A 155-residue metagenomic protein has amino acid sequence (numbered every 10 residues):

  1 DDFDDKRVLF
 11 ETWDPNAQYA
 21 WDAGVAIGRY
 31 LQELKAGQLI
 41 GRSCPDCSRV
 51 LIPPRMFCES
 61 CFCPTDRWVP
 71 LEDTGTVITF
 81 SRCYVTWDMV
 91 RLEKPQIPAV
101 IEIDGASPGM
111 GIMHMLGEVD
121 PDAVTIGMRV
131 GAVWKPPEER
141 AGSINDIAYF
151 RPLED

Functional and structural regions predicted by a protein language model:
D1-I40, I147-Y149: A broadly conserved sequence feature marking short terminus-proximal activation segments in nucleic acid-centric
G37-I40, P54, L71-D73: Short metal-coordination and nucleic-acid-contact micro-motifs, chiefly zinc-binding Cys/His arrays
S43-D46, F57-C63: Short, cysteine/histidine-rich loop/knuckle motifs that typically chelate Zn2+
V50-L51, T65: Cys/His-rich microdomains that often coordinate metals
G75-V77, L116: Conserved hydrophobic positions within beta-strands
I78-S81, V133: Conserved positions in beta-strands of structured domains
T86-V100, N145-I147: Short aromatic-glycine-enriched beta-strand elements
G105, G111-D155: Well-ordered alpha/beta subsegment
